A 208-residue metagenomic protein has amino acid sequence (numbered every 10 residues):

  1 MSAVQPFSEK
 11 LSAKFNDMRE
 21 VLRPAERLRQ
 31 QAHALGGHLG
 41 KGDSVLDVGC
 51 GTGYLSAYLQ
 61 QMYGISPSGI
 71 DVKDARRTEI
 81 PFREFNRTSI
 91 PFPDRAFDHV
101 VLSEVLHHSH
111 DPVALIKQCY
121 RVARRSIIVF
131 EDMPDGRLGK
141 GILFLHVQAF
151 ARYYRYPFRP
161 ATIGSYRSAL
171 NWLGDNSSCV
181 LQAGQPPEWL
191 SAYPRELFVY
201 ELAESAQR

Functional and structural regions predicted by a protein language model:
E9-R29: Class I SAM-dependent methyltransferase Rossmann-like catalytic core, especially the SAM/SAH-binding loop
R23-K41: Conserved alpha-helix/loop element of class I SAM-dependent methyltransferases that forms part of the SAM/SAH-binding
D43-G51: Conserved class I S-adenosyl-L-methionine
T52-S89: Class I SAM-dependent methyltransferase SAM/SAH-binding core
A57, F130-L190: C-terminal alpha-helical "lid/dimerization" subdomain adjacent to the S-adenosyl-L-methionine
V101: A conserved beta-strand element that flanks and buttresses the S-adenosyl-L-methionine
E104-V105: Short catalytic micro-motifs in class I SAM-dependent methyltransferases
V113-I127: A short glycine-rich, Lys/Arg-flanked "PGG" loop and its adjoining helix->strand segment in the class I
